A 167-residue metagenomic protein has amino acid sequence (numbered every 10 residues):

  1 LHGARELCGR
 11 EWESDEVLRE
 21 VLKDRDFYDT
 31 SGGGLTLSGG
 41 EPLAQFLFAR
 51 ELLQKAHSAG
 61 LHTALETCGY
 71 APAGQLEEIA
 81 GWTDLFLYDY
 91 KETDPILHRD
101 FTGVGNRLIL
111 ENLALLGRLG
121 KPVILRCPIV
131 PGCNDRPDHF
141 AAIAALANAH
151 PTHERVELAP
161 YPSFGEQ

Functional and structural regions predicted by a protein language model:
L1-R10: Iron-sulfur cluster-binding cysteine motifs and their immediate structural context in ferredoxin-like electron-transfer
D15-F164: Conserved AdoMet/S-adenosylmethionine-binding subsite of the radical SAM
